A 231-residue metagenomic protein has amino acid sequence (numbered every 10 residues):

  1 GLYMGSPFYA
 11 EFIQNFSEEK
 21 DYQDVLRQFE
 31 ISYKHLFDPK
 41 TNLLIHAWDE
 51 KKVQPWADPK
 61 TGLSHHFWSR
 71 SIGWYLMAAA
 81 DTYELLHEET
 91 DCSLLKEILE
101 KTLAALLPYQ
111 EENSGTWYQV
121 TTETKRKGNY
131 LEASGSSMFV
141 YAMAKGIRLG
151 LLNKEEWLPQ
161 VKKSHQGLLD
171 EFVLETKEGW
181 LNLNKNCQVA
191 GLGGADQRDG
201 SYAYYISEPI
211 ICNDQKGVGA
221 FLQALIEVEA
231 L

Functional and structural regions predicted by a protein language model:
G1-M4, S17, D21-D24, K60-W74 (+3 more regions): Short, contiguous, pocket-lining structural segments that sit at or immediately flank catalytic/ligand-binding sites
G1-Q14, W68-E84, E132-R148, D214-E229: Well-ordered alpha-helical segments within folded domains of soluble proteins
P7-E19, D24-R27, I31-H35, L43-L63 (+4 more regions): Active-site lining segments of carbohydrate-active enzymes
F12-R27, T41, Y83-K101, L107 (+3 more regions): Structural helix-adjacent loops and short alpha-helical linkers that scaffold large soluble proteins
E19, Q23-P55, K96-S114, Q160-E178: Long, well-ordered core segments of solenoidal/helical folds
K51-H65, Y118-G128, S201-E208: Acidic/His metal-coordination segments adjacent to aromatic residues that form catalytic metal sites in metalloenzymes
L76-T124, G128: Oxyanion-binding "anion nests"
Y130-L131, G135, V140, I147-L231: CBM-like carbohydrate-recognition segments
